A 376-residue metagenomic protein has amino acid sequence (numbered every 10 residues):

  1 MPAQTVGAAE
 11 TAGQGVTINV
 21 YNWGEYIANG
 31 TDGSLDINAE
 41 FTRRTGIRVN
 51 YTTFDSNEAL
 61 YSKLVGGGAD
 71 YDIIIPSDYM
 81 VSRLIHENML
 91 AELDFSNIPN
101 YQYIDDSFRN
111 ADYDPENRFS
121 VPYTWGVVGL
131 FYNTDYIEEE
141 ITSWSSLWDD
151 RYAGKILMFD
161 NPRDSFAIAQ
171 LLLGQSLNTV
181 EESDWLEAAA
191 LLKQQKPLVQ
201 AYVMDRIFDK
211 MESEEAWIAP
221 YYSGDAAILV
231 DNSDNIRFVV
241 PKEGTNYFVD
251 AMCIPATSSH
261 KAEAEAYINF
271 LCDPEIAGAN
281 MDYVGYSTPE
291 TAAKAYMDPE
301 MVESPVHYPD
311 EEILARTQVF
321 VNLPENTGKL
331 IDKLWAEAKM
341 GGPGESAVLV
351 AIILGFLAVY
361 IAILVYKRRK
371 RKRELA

Functional and structural regions predicted by a protein language model:
E10-R83: Early extracytoplasmic/lumenal segment of secretory-pathway proteins
V65, A69-I73, A91-L130, K155-L157: A structural signal for short loop-to-beta-strand junctions that line the ligand-binding cleft of periplasmic/secreted
I85-E92, D114-R118, I228-V240, M301-P305: Ligand-binding "clamshell"
A91-Q102, S120, D234-N246, P255-S258: Short beta-strand->loop
S146-P162: Short loop->beta-strand "edge-of-pocket" segments that line small-molecule binding or catalytic clefts across diverse
L157-N161, S165, A169, L177-P241: Ligand-binding pocket segment of bilobal, Venus flytrap-like solute-binding proteins
P255-R316, Y360: Mature extracytoplasmic/periplasmic domains
E311-A376: Conserved C-terminal helix/tail region of periplasmic/extracytoplasmic solute-binding proteins
